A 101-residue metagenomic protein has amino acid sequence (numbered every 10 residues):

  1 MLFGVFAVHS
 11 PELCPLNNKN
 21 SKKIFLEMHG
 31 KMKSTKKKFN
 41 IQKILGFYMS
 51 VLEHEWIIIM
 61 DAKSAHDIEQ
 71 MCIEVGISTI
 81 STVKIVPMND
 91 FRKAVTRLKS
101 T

Functional and structural regions predicted by a protein language model:
M1-K37, I41-H54, K63, M88-T101: Short S/T/G/P-rich N-terminal loop/turn motif that feeds into the first structured element of a domain
V5, I58, I68: Hydrophobic pocket/interface hotspot
A62-A94: An amphipathic, aromatic/His-enriched active-site/gating alpha helix that lines ligand/cofactor pockets
